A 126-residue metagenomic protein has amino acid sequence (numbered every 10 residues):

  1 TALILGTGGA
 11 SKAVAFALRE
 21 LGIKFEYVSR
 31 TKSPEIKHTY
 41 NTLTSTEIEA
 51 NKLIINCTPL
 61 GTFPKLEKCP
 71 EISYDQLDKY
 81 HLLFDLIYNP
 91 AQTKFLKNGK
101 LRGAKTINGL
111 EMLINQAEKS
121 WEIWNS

Functional and structural regions predicted by a protein language model:
T1-R19: Glycine-rich adenosine-cofactor-binding loop
A2-L5, E122-S126: Short beta-strand and adjoining strand-loop segment in the mid-core of the Rossmann-like NAD(P)-dependent dehydrogenase
S11-K12, Q92-T93, I114: Short, well-ordered alpha-helical microsegments
F16, E20, K97, L101 (+1 more regions): Short, well-ordered alpha-helices that flank and scaffold nucleotide-derived cofactor binding pockets
E20-K37: NAD(P)-binding Rossmann-fold cofactor-contacting core
K37-T106, E111: Rossmann-like adenosine-cofactor binding region
K105-N125: Active-site capping/gating segments
